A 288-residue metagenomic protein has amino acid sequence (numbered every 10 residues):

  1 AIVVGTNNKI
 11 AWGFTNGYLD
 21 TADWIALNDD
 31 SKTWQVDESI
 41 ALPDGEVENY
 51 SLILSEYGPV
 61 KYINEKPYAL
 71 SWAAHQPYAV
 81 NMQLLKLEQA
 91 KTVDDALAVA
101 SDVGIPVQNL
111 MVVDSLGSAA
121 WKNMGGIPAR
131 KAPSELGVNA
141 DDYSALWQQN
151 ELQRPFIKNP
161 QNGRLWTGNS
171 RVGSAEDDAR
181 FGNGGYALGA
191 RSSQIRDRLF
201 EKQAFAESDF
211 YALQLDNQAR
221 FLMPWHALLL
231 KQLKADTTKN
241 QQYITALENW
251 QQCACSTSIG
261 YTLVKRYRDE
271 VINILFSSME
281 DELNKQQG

Functional and structural regions predicted by a protein language model:
A1-Q241, T245-A254: Mature extracytoplasmic enzyme cores
T237-G288: A terminal-accessory region detector
